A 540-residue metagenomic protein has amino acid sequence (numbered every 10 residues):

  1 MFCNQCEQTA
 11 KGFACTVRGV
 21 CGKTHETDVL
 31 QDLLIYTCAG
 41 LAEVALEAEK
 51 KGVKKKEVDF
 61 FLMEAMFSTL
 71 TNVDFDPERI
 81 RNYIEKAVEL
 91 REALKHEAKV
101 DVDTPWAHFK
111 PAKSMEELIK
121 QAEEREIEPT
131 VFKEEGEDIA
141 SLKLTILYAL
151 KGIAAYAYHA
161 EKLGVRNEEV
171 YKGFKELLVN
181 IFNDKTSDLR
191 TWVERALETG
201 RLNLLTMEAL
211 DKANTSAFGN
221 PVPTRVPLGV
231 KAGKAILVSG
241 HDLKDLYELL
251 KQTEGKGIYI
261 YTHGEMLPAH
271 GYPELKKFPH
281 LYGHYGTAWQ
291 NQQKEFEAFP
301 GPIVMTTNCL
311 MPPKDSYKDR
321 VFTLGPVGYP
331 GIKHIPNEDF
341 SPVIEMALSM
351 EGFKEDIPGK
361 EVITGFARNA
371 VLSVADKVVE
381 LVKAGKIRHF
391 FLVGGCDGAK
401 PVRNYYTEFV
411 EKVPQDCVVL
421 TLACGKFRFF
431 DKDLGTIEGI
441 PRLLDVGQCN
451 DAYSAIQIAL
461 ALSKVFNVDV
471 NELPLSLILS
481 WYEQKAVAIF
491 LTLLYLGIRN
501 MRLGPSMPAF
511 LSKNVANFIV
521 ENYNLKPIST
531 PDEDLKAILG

Functional and structural regions predicted by a protein language model:
M1-A10, C15-T16, K23-T27, Q31 (+4 more regions): Anaerobic metallocofactor- and corrinoid-dependent redox/one-carbon enzyme cores, especially those from methanogenesis
M1-N220, R225-G233, L237, G257 (+2 more regions): Long, compositionally biased, glycine/small-hydrophobic-enriched stretches that function as flexible linkers, tethers
